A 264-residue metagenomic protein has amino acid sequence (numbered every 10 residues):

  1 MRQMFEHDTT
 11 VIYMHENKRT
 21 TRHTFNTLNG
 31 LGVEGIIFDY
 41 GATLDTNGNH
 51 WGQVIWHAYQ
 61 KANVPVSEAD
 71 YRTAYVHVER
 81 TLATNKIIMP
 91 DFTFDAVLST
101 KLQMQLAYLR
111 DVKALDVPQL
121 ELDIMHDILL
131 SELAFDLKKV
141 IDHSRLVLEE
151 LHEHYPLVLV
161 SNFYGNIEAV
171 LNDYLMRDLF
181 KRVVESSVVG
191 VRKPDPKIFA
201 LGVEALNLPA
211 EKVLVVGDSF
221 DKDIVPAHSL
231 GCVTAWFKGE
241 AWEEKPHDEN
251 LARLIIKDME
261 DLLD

Functional and structural regions predicted by a protein language model:
M1-I36, A69, P118, V140 (+3 more regions): Asp-based, Mg2+/Mn2+-dependent phosphohydrolase catalytic module
V11-D142: N-terminal helical cap/lid subdomain that shapes the substrate entry/recognition surface in HAD-like hydrolases
E153-H154: Structured helix-beta-strand junction loops
